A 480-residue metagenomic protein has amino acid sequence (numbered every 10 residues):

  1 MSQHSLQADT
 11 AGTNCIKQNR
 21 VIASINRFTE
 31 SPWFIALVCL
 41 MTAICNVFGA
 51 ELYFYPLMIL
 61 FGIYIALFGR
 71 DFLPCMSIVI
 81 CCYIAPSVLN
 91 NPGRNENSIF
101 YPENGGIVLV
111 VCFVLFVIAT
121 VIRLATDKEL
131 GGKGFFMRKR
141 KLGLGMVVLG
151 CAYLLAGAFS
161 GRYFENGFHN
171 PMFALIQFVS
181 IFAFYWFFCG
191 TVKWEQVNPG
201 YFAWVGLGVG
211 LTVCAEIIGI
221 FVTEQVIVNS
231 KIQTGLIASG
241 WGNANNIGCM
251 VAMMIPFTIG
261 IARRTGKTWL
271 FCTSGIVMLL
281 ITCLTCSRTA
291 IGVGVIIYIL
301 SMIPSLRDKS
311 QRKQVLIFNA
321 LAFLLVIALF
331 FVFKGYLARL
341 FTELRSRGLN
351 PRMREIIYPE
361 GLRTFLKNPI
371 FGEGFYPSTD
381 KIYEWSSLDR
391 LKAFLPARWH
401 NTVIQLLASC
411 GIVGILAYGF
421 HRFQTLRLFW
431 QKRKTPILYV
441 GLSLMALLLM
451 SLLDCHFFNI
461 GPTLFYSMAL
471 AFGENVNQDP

Functional and structural regions predicted by a protein language model:
S2-I35, T265-T268, Q431-T435, C455 (+1 more regions): A juxtamembrane structural motif centered on a specific transmembrane helix
A23-A125, A156-G157, L447: N-terminal signal-anchor transmembrane segment
L37-C39, G62-Y64, P256, H421 (+1 more regions): Transmembrane alpha-helices of multi-pass inner-membrane enzymes
V38-C39, G62, C151-A158, S180-A183 (+6 more regions): Alpha-helical transmembrane segments of multi-pass inner-membrane proteins
G106-V114, K141-L154, E165-G190, Y201-W204: Aromatic-anchored transmembrane helix interface
K231-A238, V315, L329-E360, Y383: Flexible juxtamembrane loops connecting transmembrane helices in multi-pass membrane enzymes that build or modify
T268, M302-L306, R312-K313, N319 (+1 more regions): Hydrophobic transmembrane alpha-helices and their immediate junctions
L344-P359, R363-K367, F371-C410: Long extracytoplasmic/lumenal interhelical loops at the membrane interface of multi-pass membrane proteins
